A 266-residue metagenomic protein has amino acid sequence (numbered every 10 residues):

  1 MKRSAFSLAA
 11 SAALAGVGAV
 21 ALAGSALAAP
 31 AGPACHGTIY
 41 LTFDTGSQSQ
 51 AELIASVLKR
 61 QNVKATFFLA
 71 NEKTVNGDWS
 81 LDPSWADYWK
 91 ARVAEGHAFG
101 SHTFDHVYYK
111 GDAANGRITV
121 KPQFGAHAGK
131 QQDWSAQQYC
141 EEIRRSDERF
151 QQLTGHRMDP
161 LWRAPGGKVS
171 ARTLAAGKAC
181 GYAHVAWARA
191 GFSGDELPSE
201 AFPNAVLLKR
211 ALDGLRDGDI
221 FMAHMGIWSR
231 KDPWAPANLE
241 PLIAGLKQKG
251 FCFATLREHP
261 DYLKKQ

Functional and structural regions predicted by a protein language model:
M1-A28: Secretory targeting and sorting signals
A29-P33, A65, V75, K231-Q266: C-terminal domain-boundary segment and adjacent tail
A29-W134, E142-P160, W234, D261: Active-site beta->alpha N-cap acidic-glycine motif
F67, F99-S101, A186, A223 (+1 more regions): Hydrophobic residues in well-ordered beta-strands that form the structural core
A98-H106, G167-V169, M222-M225: Histidine-centered catalytic micro-motifs
G111-T119, E196-A201, K231-A237, K265-Q266: Histidine/acidic-residue-rich catalytic or RNA/ligand-binding cores of hydrolases and nuclease-related proteins
K168-L212, F251-E258, Y262: His/Asp/Glu-enriched short active-site or ligand-binding loop at hydrolase and phosphoryl-transfer sites
